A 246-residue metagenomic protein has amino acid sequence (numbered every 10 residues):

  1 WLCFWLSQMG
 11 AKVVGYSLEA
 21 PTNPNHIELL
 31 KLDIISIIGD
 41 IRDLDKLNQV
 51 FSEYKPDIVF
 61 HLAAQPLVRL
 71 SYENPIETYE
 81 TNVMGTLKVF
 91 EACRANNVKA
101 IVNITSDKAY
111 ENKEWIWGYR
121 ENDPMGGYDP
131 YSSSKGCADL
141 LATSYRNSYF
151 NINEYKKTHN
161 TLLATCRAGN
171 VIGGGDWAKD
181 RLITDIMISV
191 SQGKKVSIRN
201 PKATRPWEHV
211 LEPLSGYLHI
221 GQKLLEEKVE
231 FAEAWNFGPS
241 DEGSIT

Functional and structural regions predicted by a protein language model:
W1-A168, S215: N-terminal Rossmann-like NAD(P)+-binding domain of SDR-like oxidoreductases, especially those catalyzing
W5, I245-T246: PAPS/PAP-binding and catalytic site of the sulfotransferase fold
E19, G238-S240: Residue-level recognition of strand-loop junctions within catalytic nucleotide-signaling folds
L29-L30, K228-E230: Short, flexible turn/loop "capping" segments at secondary-structure junctions
K99, V229-A232: Short secondary-structure junction motifs
K113-G118, N122, P130, D139-K228 (+1 more regions): NAD(P)-dependent short-chain dehydrogenase/reductase
A232-W235, I245: C-terminal "lid/loop" region of Rossmann-like NAD(P)-dependent oxidoreductases
